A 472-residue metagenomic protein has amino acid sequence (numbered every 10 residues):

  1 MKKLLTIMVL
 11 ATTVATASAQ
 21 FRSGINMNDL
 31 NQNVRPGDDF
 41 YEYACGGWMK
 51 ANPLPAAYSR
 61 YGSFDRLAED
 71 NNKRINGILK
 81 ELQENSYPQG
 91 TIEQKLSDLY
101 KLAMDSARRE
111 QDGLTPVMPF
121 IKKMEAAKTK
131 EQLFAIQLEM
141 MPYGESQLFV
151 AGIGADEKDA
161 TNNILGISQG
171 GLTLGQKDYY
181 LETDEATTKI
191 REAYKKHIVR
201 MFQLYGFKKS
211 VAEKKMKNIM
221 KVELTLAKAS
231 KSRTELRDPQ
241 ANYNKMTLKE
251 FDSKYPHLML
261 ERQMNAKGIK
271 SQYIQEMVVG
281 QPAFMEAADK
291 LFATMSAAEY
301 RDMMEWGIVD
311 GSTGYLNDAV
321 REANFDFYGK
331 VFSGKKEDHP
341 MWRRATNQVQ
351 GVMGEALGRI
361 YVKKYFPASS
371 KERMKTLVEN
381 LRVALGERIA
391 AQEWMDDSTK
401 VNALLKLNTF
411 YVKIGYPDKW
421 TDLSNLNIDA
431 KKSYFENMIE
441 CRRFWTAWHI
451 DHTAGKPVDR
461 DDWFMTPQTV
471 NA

Functional and structural regions predicted by a protein language model:
M1-Q20: Bacterial Sec-dependent N-terminal signal peptides
Q20-N28: Short, Gly/Pro- and small/polar-rich lid/capping loops
D29-K50, D184-Q203: Hydrophobic/aromatic-rich, well-ordered segments within soluble, folded domains that form packed cores
R35-D38, Y43-R108: Active-site-surrounding "flap" and adjacent substrate/cofactor-binding loops of secreted or lumenal enzymes, prototyped
W48-A51, T173-L174, T225-E235, V383 (+2 more regions): Secretory-pathway/luminal and periplasmic proteins that interact with or process carbohydrate-rich
L82-T376, N380: Noncatalytic, helix-rich "gating/capping" subdomain that lines the substrate-entry/channel surface of large enzyme
K254-H257, V278-P282, Q350, G354 (+1 more regions): Intrinsically disordered, low-complexity linker/terminal regions across diverse proteins
